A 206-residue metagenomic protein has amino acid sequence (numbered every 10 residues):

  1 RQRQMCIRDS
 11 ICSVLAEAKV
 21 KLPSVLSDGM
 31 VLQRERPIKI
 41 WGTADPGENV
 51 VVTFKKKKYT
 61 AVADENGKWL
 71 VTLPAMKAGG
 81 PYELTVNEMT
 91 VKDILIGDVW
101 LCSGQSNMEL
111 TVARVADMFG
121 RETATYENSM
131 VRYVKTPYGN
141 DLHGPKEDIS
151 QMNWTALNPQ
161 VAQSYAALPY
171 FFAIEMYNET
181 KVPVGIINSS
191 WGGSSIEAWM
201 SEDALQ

Functional and structural regions predicted by a protein language model:
R1-I7: Short, small-residue-biased leader/transition segments that mark boundaries at the very start of proteins
K19-Q206: Cell-envelope and extracellular/periplasmic
